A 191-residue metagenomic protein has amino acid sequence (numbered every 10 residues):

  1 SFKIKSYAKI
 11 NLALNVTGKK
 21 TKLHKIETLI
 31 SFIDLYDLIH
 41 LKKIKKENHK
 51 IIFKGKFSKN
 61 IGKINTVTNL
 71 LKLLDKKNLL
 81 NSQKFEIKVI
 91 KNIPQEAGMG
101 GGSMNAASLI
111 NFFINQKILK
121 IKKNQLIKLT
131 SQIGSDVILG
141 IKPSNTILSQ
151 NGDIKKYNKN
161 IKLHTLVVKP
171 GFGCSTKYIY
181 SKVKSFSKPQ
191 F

Functional and structural regions predicted by a protein language model:
S1-S31, I118-F191: ATP-dependent small-molecule kinase catalytic core of the GHMP/sugar-kinase superfamily and closely related
F2-N81: N-terminal beta-alpha supersecondary unit
L38-H40, E86, I138: Short, surface-exposed charged micro-motifs
F57-I64, E96-S103, Q116, K169: Short gly/ser-rich anion-binding loops that grip negatively charged ligand groups
L73, K77, F112-Q116, Q132: Active-site catalytic microenvironments for nucleophilic, acid-base chemistry
F85-G98: Short pre-catalytic strand/loop immediately N-terminal to key active-site residues, enriched for Gly-Thr
A97-L126, L139-I141: DPxDG-like acidic metal-binding loop motif
